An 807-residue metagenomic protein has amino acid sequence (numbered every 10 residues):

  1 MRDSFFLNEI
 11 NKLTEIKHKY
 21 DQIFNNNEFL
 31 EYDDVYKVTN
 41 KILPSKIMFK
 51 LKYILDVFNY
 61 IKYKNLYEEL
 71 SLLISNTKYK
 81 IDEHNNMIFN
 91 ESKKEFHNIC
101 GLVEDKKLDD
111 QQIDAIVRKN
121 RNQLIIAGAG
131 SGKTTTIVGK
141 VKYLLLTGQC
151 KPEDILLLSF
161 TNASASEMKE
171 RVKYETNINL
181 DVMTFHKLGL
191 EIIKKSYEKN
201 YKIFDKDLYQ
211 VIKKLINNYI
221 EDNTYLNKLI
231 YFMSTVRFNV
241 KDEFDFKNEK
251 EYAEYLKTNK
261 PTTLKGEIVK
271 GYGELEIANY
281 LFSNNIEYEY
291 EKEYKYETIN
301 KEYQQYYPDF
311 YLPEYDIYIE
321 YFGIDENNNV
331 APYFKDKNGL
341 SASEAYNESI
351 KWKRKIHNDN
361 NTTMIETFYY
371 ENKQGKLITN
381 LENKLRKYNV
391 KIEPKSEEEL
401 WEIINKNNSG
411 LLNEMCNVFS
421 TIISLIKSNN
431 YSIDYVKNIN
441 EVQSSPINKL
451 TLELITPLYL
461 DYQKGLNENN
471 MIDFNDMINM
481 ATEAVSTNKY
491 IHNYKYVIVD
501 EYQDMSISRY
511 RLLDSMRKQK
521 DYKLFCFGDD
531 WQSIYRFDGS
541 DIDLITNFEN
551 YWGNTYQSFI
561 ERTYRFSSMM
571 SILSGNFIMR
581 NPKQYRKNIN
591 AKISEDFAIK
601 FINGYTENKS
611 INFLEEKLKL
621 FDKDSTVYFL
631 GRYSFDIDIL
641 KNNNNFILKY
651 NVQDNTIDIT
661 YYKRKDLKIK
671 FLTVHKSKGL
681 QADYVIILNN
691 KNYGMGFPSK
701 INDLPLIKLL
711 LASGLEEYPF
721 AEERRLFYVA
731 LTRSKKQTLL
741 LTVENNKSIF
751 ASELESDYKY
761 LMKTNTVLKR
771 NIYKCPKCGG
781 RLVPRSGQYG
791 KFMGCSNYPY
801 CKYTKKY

Functional and structural regions predicted by a protein language model:
N8, T14-N27, D33, D154 (+4 more regions): Conserved P-loop NTPase-based nucleic-acid remodeling module centered on helicase motor cores
L30-D33, I42-F58, K62-N65, S71-A129 (+13 more regions): Conserved helicase NTPase motor core
E31-E68, D205-T263, P313, T367-G465 (+1 more regions): Coupling/switch/interface segments within P-loop NTPase motor domains and analogous charged loops in nucleic-acid
L124-I125, S131-I137, V141, F246 (+5 more regions): Helicase P-loop NTPase motor core
K265, Y307-I350, K518, D530-Q532: Short beta-strand-loop-alpha-helix junction that forms the active-site gateway of nucleic-acid-processing nucleases
F282-E302, D309, T656: A short acidic/basic microdomain associated with nuclease active sites
S349, R354-K355, Y510-F597: Conserved RecA-like helicase ATPase core segment that couples NTP binding/hydrolysis to strand translocation
D622-T626, D638, D666-K668, L672-L741: Conserved helicase C-terminal RecA-like lobe
